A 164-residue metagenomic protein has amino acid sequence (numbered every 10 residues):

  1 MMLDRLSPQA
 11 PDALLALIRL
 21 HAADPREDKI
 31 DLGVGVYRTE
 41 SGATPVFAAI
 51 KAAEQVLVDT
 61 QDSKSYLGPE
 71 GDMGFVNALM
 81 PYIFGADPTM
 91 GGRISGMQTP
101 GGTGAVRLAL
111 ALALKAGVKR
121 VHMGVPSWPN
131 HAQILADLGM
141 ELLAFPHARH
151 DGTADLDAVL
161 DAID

Functional and structural regions predicted by a protein language model:
M1-R5: Generic N-terminal amphipathic, Lys/Arg-enriched alpha-helix
A10-G101: N-terminal small-domain helix-loop-helix segment of the aminotransferase-like
D62-D164: Conserved core of the PLP fold type I
